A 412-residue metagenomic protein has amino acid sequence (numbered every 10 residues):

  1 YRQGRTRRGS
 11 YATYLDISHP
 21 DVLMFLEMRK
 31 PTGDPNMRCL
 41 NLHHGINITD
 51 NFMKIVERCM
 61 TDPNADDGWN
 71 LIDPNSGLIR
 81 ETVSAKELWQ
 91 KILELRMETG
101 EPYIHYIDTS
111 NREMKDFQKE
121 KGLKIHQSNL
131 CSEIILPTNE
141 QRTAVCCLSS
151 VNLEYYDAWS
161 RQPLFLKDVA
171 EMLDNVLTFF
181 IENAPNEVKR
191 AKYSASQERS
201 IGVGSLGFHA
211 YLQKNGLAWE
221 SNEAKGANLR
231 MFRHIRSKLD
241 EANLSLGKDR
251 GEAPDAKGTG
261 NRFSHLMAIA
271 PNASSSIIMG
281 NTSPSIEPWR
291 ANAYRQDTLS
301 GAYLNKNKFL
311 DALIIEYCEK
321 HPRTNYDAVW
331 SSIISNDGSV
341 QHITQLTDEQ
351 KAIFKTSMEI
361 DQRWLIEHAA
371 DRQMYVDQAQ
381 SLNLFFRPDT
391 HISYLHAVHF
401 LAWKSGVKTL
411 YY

Functional and structural regions predicted by a protein language model:
Y1-G4, R96-A195, G207-L212, T282-F309 (+1 more regions): Function-dense linear segments that define catalytic or interfacial modules in macromolecule-processing proteins
Y1-R5, R29-D34, F52, V56-P63 (+13 more regions): Structural signal for hydrophobic packing residues in well-ordered secondary-structure cores of soluble enzyme domains
Q3-L123, S205-A253, A379: Conserved, charged catalytic cores of large soluble enzymes
T6, S76, K167-K192, S196 (+4 more regions): Internal maturation/activation junctions in enzymes
A12-Y14, M53, W69-N70, P102-I104 (+7 more regions): Structural motif
Y14-S18, H44, S84, L123-Q127 (+9 more regions): Secondary-structure capping and boundary motifs in well-ordered enzyme cores
I125, S132-P137, L177, I181-E182 (+1 more regions): Catalytic alpha/beta core of large soluble enzyme barrels
